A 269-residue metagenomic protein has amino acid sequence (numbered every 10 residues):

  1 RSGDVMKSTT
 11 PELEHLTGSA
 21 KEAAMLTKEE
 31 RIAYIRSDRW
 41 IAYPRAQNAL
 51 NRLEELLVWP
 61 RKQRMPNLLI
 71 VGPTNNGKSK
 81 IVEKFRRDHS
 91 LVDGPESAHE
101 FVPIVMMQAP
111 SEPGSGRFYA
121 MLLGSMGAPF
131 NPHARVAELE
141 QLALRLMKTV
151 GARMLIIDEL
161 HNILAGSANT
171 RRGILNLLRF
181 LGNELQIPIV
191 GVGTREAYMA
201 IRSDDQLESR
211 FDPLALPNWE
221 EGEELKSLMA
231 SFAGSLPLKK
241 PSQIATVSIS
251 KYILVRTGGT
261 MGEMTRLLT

Functional and structural regions predicted by a protein language model:
R1-P66: A short, basic N-terminal segment
P11-E14, G18-T27, L50, G114-F118 (+4 more regions): Mid-core helix/loop region of P-loop NTP-binding domains shared across ATPases and GTPases
K62-K84: Walker A/P-loop nucleotide-binding motif
E83-R87, T265: The feature captures the helix immediately C-terminal to the Walker
R87-A98, G127-F130: Post-Walker A helix-loop "phosphate-sensing" segment adjacent to the P-loop in P-loop NTPases
E100-P113: A short hydrophobic beta-strand->loop->alpha-helix junction that borders the nucleotide-binding pocket of P-loop NTPases
L164-S167, I174-I244, S248: The catalytic "switch" region of P-loop NTPases
R256-T269: The conserved phosphate-sensing helix
